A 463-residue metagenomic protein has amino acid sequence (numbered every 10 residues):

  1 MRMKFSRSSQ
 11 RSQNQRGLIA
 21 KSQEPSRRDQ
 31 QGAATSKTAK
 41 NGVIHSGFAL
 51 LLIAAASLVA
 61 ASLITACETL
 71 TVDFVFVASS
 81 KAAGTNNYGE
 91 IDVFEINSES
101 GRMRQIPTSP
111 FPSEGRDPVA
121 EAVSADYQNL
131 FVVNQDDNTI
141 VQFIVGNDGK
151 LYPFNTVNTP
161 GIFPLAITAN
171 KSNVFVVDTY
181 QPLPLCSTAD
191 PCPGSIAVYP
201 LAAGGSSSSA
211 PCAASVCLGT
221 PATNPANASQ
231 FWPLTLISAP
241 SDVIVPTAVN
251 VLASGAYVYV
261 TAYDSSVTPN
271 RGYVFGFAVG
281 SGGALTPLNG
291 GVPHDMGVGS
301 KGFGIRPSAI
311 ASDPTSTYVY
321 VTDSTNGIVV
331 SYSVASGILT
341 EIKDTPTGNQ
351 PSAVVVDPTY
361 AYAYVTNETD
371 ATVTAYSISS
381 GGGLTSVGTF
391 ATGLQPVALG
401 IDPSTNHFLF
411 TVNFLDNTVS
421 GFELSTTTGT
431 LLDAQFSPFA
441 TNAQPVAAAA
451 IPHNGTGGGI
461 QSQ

Functional and structural regions predicted by a protein language model:
M1-H45: N-terminal secretory signal peptides that target proteins for export/translocation
K37-A39, G47-S62: Bacterial N-terminal signal peptides
C67-Q463: Predominantly soluble domains enriched in secretory-pathway, periplasmic, or organellar proteins
